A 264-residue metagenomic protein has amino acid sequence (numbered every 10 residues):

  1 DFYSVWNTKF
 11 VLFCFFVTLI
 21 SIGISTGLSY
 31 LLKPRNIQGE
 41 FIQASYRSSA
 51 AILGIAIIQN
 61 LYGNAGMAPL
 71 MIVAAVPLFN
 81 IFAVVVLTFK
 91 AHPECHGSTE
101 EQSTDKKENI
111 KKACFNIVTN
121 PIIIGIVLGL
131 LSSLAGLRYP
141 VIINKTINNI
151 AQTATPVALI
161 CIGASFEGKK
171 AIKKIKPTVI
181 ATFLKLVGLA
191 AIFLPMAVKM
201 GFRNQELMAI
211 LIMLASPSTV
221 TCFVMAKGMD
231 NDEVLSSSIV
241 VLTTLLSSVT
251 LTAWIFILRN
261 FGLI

Functional and structural regions predicted by a protein language model:
D1-I264: Alpha-helical transmembrane segments of multi-pass small-molecule/ion transporters
